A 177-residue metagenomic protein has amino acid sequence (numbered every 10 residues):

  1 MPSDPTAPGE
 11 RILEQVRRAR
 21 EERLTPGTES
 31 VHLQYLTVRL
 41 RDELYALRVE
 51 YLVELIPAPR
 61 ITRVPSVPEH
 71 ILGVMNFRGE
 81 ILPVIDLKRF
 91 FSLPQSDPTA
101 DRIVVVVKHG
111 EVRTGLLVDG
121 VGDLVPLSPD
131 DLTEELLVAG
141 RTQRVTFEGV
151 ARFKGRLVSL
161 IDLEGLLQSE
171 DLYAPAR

Functional and structural regions predicted by a protein language model:
M1-R177: An acidic, low-aromatic, low-complexity terminal/linker signal
